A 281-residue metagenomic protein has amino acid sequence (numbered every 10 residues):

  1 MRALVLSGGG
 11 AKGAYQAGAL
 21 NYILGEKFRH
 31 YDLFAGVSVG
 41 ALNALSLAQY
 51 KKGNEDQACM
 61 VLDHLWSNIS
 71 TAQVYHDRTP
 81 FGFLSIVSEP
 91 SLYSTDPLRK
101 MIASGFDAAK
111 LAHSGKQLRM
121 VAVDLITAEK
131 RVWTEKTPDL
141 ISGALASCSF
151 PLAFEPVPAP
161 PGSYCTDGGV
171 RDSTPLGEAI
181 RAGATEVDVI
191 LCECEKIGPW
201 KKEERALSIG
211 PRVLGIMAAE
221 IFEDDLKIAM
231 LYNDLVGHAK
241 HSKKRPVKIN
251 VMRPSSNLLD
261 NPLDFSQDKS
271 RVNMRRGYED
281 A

Functional and structural regions predicted by a protein language model:
R2-V5, G10-I102, T134-A146, L191 (+1 more regions): Patatin-like phospholipase
L20-N21, T137-P138, R181, E204-L207: Short, solvent-exposed amphipathic alpha-helical segments in soluble enzyme and RNA/protein-processing domains
K27-F28, K52, A184, E204 (+1 more regions): Residue-level recognition of short, well-ordered coil/turn positions that link secondary-structure elements
K51-K52, R205-S208, D268: Short, hinge-like loop/turn segments at secondary-structure boundaries
Q57, V61, P97, M101 (+7 more regions): Exposed alpha-helical structural elements
Y75-I190, K196, K240-A281: Active-site-adjacent alpha/beta core region of enzyme catalytic domains
E186-S242: Helix-centered, glycine/charged polyanion-binding patches within enzymatic domains that contact phosphate-containing
